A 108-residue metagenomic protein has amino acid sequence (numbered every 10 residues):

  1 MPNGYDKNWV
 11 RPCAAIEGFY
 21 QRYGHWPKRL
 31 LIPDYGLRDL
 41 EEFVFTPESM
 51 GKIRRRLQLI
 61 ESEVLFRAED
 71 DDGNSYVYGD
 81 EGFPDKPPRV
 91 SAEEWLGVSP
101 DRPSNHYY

Functional and structural regions predicted by a protein language model:
M1-R29, D34: Extended, solvent-exposed, turn-rich assembly/linker loops in the middle of proteins
Q21, H25-Y108: Extended oligomerization regions of viral-like shell subunits
